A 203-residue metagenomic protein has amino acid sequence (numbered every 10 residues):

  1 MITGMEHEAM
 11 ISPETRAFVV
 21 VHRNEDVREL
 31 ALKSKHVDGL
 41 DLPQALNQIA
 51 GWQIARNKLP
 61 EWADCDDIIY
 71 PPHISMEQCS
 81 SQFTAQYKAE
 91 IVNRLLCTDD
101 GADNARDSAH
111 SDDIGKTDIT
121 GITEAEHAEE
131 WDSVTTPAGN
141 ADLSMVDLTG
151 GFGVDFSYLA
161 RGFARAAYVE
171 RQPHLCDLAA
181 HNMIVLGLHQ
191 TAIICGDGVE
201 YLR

Functional and structural regions predicted by a protein language model:
M1-R203: SAM-dependent transferase fold signal centered on methyltransferase-like domains, encompassing both Class I
